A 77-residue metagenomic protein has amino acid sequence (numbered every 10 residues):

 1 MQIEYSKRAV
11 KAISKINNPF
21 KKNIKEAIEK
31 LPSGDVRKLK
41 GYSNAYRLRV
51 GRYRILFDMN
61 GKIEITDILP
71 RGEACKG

Functional and structural regions predicted by a protein language model:
M1-F20: Arg/Lys-rich, positively charged N-terminal/basic patches that mediate binding to nucleic acids
Q2-E4, K22, V50-Y53, D58-G77: Enriched for short, Lys/Arg-rich terminal
I13-I16, E26-P32, F57-M59: Alpha-helix C-terminal capping segments
K15, K30, L39, I65-T66: Short N-terminal micro-motifs specific to bacterial/archaeal maturation and metal-cluster initiation sites
N17, S43, D67-L69: Short, flexible helix/strand-to-coil boundary loops that buttress conserved ligand/catalytic motifs in alpha/beta
K22-L48, K76-G77: A short, surface-exposed loop/turn module that caps and links secondary-structure elements
